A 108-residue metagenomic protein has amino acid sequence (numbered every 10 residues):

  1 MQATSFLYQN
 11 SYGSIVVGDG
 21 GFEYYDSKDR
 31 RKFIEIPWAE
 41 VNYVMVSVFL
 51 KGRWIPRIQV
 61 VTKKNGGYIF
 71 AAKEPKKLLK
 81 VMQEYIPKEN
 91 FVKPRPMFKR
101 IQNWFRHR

Functional and structural regions predicted by a protein language model:
M1-T4, Y8-S11, F22, M45-V48 (+1 more regions): Intrinsically disordered, low-complexity segments enriched in polar/charged residues with Gly/Pro, especially when
M1-V17, K93-R108: Anionic N-terminal interaction surfaces
N10, V17-D19, W38, R53-I55: Short connector loops at helix/strand junctions that flank enzyme active sites, especially segments positioning acidic
G13, G20, I34, I58-Q59: Residue-level detector of beta-strand structural context in well-folded domains
G20-G21, N65: Loop/turn residues immediately N-terminal
E23-E35: Short aromatic-glycine motifs in intrinsically disordered, low-complexity regions
R30-K32, A39-R108: Acidic, Ser/Thr- and proline-rich intrinsically disordered linker/docking segments of eukaryotic scaffolds
